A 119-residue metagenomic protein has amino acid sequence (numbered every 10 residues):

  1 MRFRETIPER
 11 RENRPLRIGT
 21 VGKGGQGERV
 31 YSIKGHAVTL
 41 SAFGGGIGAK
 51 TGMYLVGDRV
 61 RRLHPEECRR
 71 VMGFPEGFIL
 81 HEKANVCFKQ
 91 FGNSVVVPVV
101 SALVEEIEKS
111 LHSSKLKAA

Functional and structural regions predicted by a protein language model:
M1-A119: S-adenosyl-L-methionine-dependent DNA methyltransferase catalytic core
